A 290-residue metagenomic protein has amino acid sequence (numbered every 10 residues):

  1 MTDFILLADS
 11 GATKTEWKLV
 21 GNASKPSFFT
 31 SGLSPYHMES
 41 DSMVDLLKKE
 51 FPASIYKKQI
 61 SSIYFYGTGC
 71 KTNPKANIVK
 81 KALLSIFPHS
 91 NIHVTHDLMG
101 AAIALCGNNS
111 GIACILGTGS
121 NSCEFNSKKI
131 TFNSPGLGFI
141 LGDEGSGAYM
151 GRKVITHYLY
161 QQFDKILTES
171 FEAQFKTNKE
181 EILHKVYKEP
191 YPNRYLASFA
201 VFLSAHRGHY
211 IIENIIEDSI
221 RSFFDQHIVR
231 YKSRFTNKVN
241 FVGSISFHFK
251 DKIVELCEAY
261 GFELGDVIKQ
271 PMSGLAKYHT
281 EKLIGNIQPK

Functional and structural regions predicted by a protein language model:
M1-I63, A82, G107-I112, K153-K290: ATP-binding/phosphotransfer module of carbohydrate and carboxylate kinases, centering on a glycine-rich
G11, K18, T68, M99 (+1 more regions): Anionic group-transfer/hydrolysis microenvironments
G32, G69, P135-G138, R207: Short, histidine-centered active-site or binding-site loop motifs used for metal coordination, general acid-base
Y64-K71: Polybasic, low-complexity association/targeting segments
K71-I166: Phosphate-binding/catalytic loop of phosphoryl-transfer enzymes
